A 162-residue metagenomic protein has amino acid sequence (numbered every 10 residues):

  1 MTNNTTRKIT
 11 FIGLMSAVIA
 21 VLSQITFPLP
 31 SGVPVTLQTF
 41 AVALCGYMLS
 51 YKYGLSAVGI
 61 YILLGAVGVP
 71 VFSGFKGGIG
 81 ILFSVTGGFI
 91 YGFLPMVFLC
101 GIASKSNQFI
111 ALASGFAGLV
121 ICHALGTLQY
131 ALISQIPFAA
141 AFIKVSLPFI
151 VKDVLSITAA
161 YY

Functional and structural regions predicted by a protein language model:
M1-L55: Hydrophobic transmembrane alpha-helices
N3-R7, S31-T36, G78-G87, L112-A113 (+1 more regions): Interfacial loop-to-helix junctions that mark the boundaries of transmembrane helices in multi-pass membrane
T10-L14, V21, I79-C122: Short helix-perturbing small/polar motifs within transmembrane alpha-helices
V18, L22, T26, C45 (+11 more regions): Alpha-helical membrane-inserting segments
S23-P34, I60-M96: Interfacial aromatic-anchored transmembrane helix boundaries in multi-pass membrane proteins
S31, F75, N107-Y162: Membrane-embedded alpha-helical hairpins and interfacial helices in multi-pass inner-membrane proteins
A41, K52-Y53, G87, I110 (+1 more regions): Residue-level recognition of membrane-helix boundary sites in multi-pass small-molecule transporters
S56-G65, A113-G118: Central hydrophobic cores of alpha-helical transmembrane segments in multi-pass integral membrane proteins
